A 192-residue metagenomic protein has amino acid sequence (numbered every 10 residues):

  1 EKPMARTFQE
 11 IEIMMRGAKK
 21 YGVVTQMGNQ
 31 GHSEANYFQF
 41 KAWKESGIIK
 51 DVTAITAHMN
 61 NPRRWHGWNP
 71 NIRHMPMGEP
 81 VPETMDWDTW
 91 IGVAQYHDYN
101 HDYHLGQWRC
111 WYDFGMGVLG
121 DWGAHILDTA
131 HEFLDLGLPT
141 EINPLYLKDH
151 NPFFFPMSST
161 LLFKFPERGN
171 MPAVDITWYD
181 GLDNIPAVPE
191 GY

Functional and structural regions predicted by a protein language model:
E1-S33, G47: Beta-strand-loop-alpha-helix segment that lines the small-molecule cofactor/substrate pocket of alpha/beta enzymes
Q39, E45, D51, T56-M116 (+1 more regions): Contiguous beta-strand/loop segments that form the cofactor/metal-binding neighborhood of enzyme cores
